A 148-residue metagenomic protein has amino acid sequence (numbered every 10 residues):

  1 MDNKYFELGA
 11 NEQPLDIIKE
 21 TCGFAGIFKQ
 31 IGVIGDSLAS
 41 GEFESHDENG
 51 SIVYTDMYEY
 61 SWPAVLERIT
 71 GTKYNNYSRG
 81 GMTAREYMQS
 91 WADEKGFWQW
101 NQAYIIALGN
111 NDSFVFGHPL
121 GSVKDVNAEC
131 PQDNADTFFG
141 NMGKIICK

Functional and structural regions predicted by a protein language model:
D2-S78, E94-F97: Serine-esterase "nucleophile elbow" of acetyl-processing enzymes
G41, R85, F114-V115: Glycine/Thr-rich phosphate-binding loops of Rossmann-like dinucleotide-binding domains
Y54, R79, T83, E129 (+1 more regions): Short, surface-exposed alpha-helical recognition segments that flank or form part of ligand/macromolecule-binding
S78-R79, G117: Proline- and acidic/polar-enriched loop/turn elements at helix boundaries
G81-A92: Structural motif
W91-K148: Alpha-helical cap/lid subdomain in secreted, periplasmic, or secretory-pathway luminal O-acyl-processing enzymes
